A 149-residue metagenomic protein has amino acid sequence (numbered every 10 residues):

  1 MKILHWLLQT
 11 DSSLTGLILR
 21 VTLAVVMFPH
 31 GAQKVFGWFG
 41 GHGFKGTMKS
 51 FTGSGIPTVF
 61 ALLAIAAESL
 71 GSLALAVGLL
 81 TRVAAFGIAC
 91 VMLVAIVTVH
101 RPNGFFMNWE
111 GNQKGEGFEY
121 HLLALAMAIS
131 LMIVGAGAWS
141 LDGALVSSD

Functional and structural regions predicted by a protein language model:
M1-F36, T58-A66, L70-D149: Extended, low-polarity transmembrane helix blocks
G37-G55: Membrane-interface interhelical connector segments
